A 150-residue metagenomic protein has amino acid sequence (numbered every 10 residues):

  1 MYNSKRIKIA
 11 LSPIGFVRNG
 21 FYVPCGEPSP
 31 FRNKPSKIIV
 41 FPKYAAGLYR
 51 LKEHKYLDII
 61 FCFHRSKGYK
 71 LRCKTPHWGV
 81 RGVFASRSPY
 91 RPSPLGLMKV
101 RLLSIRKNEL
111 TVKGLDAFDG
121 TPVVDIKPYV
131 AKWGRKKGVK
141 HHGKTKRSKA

Functional and structural regions predicted by a protein language model:
M1-A150: Glycine-rich, low-complexity intrinsically disordered segments
